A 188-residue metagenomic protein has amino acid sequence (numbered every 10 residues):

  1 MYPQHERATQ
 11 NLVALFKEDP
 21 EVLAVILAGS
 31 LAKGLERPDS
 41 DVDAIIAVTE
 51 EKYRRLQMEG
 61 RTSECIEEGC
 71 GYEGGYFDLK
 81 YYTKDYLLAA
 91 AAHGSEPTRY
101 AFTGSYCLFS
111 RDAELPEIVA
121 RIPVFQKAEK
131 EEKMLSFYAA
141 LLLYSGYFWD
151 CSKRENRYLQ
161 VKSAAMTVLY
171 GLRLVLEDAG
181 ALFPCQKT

Functional and structural regions predicted by a protein language model:
M1, R7, S63-N156: Conserved NTP/Mg2+-binding pocket subregion across the NTase superfamily
M1-L23, A28-D39, I45-S95: Metal-dependent nucleotidyltransferase catalytic core
L12-V13, F125-A128, T167: A short alpha-helix capping/helix-coil boundary motif
N156-A179: Hydrophobic alpha-helical packing segments in soluble, helical-rich domains
G180-T188: Short, charged amphipathic alpha-helical segments flanked by flexible coils
